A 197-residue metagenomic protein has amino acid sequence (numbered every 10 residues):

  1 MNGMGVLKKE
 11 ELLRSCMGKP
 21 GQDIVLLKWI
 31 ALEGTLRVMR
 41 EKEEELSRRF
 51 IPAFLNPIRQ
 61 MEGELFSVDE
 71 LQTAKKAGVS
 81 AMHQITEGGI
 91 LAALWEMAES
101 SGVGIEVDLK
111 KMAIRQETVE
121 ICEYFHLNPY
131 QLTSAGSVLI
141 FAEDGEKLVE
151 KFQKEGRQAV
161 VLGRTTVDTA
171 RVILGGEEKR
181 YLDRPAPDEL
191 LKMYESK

Functional and structural regions predicted by a protein language model:
M1-K197: Helix-biased detector of long, well-ordered alpha-helical tracts
